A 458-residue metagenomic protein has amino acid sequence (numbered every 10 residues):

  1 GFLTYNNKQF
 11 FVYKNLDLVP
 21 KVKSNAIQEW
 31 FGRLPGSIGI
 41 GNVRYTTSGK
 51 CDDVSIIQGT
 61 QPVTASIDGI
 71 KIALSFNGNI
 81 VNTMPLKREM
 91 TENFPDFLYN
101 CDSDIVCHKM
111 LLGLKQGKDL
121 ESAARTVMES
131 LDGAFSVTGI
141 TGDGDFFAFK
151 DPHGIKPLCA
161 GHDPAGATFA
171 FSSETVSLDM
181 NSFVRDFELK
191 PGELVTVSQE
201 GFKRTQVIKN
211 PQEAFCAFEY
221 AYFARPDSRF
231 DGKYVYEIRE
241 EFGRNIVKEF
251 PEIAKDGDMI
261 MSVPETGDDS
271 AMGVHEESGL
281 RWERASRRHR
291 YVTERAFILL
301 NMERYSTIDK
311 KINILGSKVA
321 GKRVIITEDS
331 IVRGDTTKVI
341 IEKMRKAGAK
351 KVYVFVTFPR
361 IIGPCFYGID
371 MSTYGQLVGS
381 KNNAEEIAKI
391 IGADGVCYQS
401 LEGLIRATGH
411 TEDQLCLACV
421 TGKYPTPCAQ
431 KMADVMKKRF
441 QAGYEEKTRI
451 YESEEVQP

Functional and structural regions predicted by a protein language model:
G1-P191, T196-D258, V263, K351: Conserved short alpha-helical segments that host acidic/polar catalytic motifs at enzyme active sites
T47-K50, N82, F146, I155-P157 (+7 more regions): Flexible loop/turn segments at secondary-structure boundaries
P95, Q116, P251-G257, E276-E283 (+2 more regions): Secondary-structure transition/capping motifs at alpha-helix termini and the adjoining loop/turn into the next element
D104-C107, W282-E294, I390-T408: A conserved beta-strand->alpha-helix junction
M128, D143-D145, K150, S182-D186 (+1 more regions): PRPP-dependent phosphoribosyltransferase catalytic core
G139, K150, S173, Q199 (+8 more regions): Active-site proximal loops enriched in glycine and acidic residues that flank catalytic Cys/His/Asp and coordinate
V176-S177, V184, G192-E193, K248-E249 (+3 more regions): Phosphate/diphosphate-binding loops
G279-V324, D335, I362-G368, S372: Short, glycine/charge-rich flexible loops or terminal/linker lids adjacent to PRPP-binding catalytic cores
